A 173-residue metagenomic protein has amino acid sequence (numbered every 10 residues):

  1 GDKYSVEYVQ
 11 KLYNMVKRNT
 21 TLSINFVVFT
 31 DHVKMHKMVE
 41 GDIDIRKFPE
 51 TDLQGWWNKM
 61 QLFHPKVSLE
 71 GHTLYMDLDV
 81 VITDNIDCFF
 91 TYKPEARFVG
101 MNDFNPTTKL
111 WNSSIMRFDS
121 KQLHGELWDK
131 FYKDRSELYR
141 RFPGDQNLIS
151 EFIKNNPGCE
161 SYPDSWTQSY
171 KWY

Functional and structural regions predicted by a protein language model:
G1-G55, S68-L69, S120: N-terminal anchoring/stem segment of glycosyltransferases
L22, K59, M76, W111-S114 (+1 more regions): Residues that flank catalytic or metal-binding motifs in active/ligand-binding sites
G55-L62: Glycine-rich, basic loop-to-helix element that forms the pyrophosphate-binding segment of sugar-nucleotide handling
T73: Short aromatic/hydrophobic "clamp" motif used to bind/position activated sugar donors
D77-V81: The conserved acidic donor/metal-binding loop of glycosyltransferases
I82-W111: Conserved donor-nucleotide/metal-binding helix-loop-beta segment in metal-dependent transferases, i.e., the alpha-helix
W111-L123: Substrate-binding rim/cap in mid-to-C-terminal beta-strand-loop elements of soluble/periplasmic
S120-Y173: Catalytic core and acceptor-binding pocket of nucleotide-sugar-dependent glycosyltransferases
